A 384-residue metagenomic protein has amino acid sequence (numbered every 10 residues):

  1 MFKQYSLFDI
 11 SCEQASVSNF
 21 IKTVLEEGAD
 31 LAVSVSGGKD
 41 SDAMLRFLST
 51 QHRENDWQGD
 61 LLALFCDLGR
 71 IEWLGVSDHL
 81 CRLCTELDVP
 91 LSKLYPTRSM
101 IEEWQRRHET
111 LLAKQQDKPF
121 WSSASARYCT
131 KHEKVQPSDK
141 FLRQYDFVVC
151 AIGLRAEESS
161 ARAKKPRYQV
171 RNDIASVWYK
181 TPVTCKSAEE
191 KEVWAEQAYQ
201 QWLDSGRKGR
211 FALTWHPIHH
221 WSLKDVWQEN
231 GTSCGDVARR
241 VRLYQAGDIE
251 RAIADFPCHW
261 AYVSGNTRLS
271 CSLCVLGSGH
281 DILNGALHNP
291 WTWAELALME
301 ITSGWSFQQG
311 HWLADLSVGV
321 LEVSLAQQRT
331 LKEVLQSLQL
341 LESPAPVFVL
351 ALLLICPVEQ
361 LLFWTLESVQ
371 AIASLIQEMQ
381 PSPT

Functional and structural regions predicted by a protein language model:
M1-S34, K39-T384: Nucleotide-activated chemistry modules centered on ATP-dependent adenylation/adenylyltransferase
